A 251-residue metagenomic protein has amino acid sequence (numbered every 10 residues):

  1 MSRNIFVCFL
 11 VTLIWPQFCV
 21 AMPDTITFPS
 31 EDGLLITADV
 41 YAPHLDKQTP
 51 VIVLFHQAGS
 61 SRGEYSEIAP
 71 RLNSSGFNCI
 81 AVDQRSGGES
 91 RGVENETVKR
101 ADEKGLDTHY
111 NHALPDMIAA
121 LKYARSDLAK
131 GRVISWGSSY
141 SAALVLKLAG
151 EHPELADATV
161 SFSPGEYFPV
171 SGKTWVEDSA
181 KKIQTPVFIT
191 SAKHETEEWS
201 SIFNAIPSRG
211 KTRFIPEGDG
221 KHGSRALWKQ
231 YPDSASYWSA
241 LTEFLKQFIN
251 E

Functional and structural regions predicted by a protein language model:
M1-I5: Positively charged n-region of N-terminal signal peptides that target proteins for export
V7-Q17: Bacterial N-terminal signal peptides
C19-P23: Boundary at the C-terminal end of the N-terminal hydrophobic targeting segment
F28-A42, Q48-D127: Serine-hydrolase catalytic machinery in alpha/beta-hydrolase-like enzymes
D83-G88, G165, D219-G220: Short beta-to-alpha linker loops that shape the active-site pocket of alpha/beta-hydrolase fold enzymes
K122-K182: Primarily recognizes the serine-hydrolase "nucleophile elbow" in alpha/beta-hydrolase and SGNH/GDSL folds
S163-G218: The feature captures the conserved acid-bearing segment of alpha/beta-hydrolase catalytic domains
K211-E251: C-terminal catalytic histidine-bearing segment of alpha/beta-hydrolase fold enzymes
